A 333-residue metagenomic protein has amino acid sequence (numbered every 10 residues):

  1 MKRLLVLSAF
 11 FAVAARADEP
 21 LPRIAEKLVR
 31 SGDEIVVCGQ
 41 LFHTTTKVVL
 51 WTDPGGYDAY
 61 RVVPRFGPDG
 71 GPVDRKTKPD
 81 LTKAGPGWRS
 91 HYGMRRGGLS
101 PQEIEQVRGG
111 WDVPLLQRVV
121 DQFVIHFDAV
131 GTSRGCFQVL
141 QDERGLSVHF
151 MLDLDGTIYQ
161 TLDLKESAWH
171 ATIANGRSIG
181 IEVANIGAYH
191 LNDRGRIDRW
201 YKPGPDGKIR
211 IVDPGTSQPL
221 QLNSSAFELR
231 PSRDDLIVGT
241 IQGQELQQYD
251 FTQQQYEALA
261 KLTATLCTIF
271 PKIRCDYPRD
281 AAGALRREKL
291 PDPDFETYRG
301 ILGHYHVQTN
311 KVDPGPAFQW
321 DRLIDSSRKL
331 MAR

Functional and structural regions predicted by a protein language model:
L4-V13: Sec-dependent N-terminal signal peptides
V6, V120, R328-A332: Generic surface-pattern signal
A12-V13, C136, N192, P314: Alpha-helical transmembrane segments and their juxtamembrane interfaces
D18-L81, D193-R333: Basic/polar, cationic surfaces and motifs that engage anionic cell-wall and phosphate/carboxylate ligands
G85-W88: N-terminal, Lys/Arg-enriched amphipathic/low-complexity engagement segments that precede the first folded domain
H91-Q247, Q254-T268: Active-site-adjacent loop/helix surface patches within enzyme catalytic domains that shape the substrate-binding cleft
